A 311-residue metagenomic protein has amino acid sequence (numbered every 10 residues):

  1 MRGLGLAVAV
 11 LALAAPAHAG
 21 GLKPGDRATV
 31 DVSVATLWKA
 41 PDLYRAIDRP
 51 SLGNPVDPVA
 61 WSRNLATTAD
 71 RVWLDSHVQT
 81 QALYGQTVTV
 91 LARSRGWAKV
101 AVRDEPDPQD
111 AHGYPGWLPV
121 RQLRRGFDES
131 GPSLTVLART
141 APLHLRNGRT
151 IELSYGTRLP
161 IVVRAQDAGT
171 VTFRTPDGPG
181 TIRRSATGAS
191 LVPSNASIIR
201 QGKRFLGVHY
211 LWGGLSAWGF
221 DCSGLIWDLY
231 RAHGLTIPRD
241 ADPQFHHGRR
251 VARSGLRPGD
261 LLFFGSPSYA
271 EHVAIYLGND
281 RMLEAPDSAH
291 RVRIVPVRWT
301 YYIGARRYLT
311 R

Functional and structural regions predicted by a protein language model:
G5-A15: Bacterial N-terminal signal peptides
G20-G53, D70-W73, Y84-T87, S94 (+5 more regions): Boundary regions of SH3-family modules and the immediately adjacent low-complexity/disordered segments in eukaryotic
A82, L153, G255-L256: Short, well-ordered loop/turn sites that connect or cap secondary structure elements
G148-R149, A186-G188, R249-R250, L277-R311: Aromatic- and glycine-rich peptidoglycan recognition patches
H209-G224, D228-P258: Catalytic cysteine-centered active-site loop
A270-G278: Catalytic nucleophile-His microenvironment captured as a short glycine-rich beta-strand/loop that brackets
